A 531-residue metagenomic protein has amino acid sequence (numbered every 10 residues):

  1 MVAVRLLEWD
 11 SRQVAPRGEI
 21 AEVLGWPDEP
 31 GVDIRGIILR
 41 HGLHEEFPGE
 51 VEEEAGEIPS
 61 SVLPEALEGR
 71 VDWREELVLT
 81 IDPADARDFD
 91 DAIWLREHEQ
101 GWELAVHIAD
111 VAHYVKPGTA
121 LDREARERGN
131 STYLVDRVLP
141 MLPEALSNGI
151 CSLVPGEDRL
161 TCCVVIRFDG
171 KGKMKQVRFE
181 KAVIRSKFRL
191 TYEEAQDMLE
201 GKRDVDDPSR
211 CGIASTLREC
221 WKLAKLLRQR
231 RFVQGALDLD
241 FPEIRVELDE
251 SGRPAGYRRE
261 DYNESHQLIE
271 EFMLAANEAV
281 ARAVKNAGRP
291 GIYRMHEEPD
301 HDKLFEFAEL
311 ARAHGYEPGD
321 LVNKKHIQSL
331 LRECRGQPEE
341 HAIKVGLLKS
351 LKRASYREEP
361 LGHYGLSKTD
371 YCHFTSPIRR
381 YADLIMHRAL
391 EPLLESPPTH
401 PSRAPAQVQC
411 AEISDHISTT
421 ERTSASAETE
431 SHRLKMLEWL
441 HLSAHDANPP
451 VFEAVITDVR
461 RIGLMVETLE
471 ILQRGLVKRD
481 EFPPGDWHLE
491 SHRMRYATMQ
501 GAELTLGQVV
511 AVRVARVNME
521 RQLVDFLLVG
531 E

Functional and structural regions predicted by a protein language model:
M1-A105, A112-D158, R189, E194-D197 (+2 more regions): Charge-lined substrate channels and their catalytic hotspots, especially those that engage the 3′ end of RNA
M1-Q13, G18-E19, V154-G170, A279 (+2 more regions): Flexible glycine-rich surface loops and low-complexity tracts that mediate binding to linear polymers
E8-D10, E22-W26, C211-G212, D261 (+1 more regions): Conserved short loop/turn motifs at secondary-structure junctions
S131-V233: Conserved catalytic alpha/beta cores of large enzymes that bind or transform nucleotide phosphates and polynucleotides
E144-S147, R203-G212, P254-H266, G288-R294 (+1 more regions): Glycine- and acidic
R159, G170-K173, V177, A182 (+4 more regions): Conserved alpha/beta core surface patches that mediate binding of polyanionic ligands
G212, R218-L226, Y262-R282, S376-R379: Conserved pre-motif C helix in the palm subdomain of viral-like polymerases
A279, E297, H301-F305, E309-E531: Structured C-terminal cores of nucleic-acid metabolism proteins
